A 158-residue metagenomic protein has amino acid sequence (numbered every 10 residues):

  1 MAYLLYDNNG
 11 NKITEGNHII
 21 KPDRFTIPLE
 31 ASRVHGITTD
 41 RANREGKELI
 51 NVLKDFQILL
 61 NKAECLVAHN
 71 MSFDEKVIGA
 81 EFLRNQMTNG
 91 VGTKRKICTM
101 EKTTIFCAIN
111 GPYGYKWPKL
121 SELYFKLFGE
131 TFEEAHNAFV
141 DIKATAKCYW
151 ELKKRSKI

Functional and structural regions predicted by a protein language model:
M1-I37, Q57-I158: Metal-dependent phosphoesterase core characteristic of DEDDh/y 3'-5' exonuclease domains
R33-D55: Metal-dependent phosphoesterase signature
